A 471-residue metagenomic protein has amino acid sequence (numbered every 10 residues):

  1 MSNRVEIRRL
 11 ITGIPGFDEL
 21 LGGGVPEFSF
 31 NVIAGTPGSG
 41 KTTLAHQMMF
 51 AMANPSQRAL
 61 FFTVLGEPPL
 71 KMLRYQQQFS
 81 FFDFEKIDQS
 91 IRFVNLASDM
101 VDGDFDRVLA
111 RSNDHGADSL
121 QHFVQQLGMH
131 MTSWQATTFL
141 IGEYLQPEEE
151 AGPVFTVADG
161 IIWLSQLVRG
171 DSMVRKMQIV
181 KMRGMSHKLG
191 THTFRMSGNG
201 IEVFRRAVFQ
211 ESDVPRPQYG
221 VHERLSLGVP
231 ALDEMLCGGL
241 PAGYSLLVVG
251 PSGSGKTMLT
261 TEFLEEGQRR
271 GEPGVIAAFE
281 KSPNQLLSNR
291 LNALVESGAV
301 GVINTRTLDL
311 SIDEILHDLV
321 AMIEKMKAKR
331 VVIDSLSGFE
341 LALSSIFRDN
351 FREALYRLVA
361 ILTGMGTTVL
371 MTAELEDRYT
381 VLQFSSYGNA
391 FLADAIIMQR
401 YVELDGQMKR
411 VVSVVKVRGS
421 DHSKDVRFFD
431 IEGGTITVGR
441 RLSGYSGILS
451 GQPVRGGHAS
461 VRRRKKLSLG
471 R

Functional and structural regions predicted by a protein language model:
S2-N3, I7, Q166-S226, E324-R330 (+2 more regions): Conserved P-loop NTPase
T12-G24, G228-G239: Pre-Walker A adenine-sensing motif
G22, F30-P37, L44, M48 (+6 more regions): Scaffold/interface architecture of coatomer-like assemblies
F28, P55-R58, D88-I91, W134-A136 (+10 more regions): Short glycine-/polar-rich loops that comprise or flank the Walker A/P-loop and associated switch/sensor motifs
N31, D106-V157, I161, S311-I396 (+1 more regions): P-loop NTPase motor core
T36-M100, F105, A242-L247, P251-E314: Conserved P-loop
S39, L65-L70, A97-D102, T138 (+14 more regions): Conserved nucleotide-binding/hydrolysis micro-motifs of P-loop NTPases
P217-V229, E234, P241-V249, T257 (+1 more regions): Extended interfacial segments that mediate partner engagement and assembly in macromolecular machines
